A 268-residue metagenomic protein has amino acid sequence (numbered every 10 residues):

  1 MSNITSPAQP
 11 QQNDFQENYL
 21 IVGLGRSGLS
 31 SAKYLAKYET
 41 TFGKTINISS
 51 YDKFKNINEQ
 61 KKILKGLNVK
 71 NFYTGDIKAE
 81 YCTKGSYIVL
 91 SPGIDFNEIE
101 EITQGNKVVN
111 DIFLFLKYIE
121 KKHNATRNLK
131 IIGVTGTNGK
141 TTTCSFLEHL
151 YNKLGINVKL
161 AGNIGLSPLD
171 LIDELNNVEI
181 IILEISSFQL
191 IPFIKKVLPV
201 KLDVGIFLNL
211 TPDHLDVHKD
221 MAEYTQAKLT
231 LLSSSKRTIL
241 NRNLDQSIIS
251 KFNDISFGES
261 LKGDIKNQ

Functional and structural regions predicted by a protein language model:
M1-N110, L114: N-terminal leader/targeting and accessory segments in enzymes
T5, E17, K33-A36, A79-G85 (+2 more regions): Phosphate-binding loop of NTP-binding sites
L24, Y51-K53, T137, N163 (+1 more regions): Cofactor-binding loop segments of dinucleotide-utilizing enzymes, especially the Rossmann-like FAD- and NAD(P)+-binding
G28, I57, K117, S167 (+1 more regions): Flexible, glycine-rich phosphate/dinucleotide-binding loops and adjacent beta-alpha linkers at cofactor/substrate
S260-Q268: Short, intrinsically disordered, charge-balanced linker/junction segments flanking boundaries in proteins
